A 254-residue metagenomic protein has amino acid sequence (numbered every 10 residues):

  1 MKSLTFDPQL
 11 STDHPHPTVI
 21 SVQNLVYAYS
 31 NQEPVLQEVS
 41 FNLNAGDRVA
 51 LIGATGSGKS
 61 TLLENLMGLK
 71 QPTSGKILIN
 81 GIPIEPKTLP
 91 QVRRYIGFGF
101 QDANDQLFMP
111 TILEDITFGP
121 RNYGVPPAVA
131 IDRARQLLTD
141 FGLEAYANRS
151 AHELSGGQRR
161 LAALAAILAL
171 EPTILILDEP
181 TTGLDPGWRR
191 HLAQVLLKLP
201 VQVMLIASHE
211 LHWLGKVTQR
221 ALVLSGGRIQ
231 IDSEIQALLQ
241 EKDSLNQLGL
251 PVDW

Functional and structural regions predicted by a protein language model:
M67: Helix-to-loop junction immediately C-terminal to a conserved catalytic motif
G75-P83, V92: Conserved ABC transporter NBD signature motif
A128-Y146: Conserved ABC ATPase "signature" region
S150-L154, Q158: Conserved ABC ATPase signature
L175-D178: Catalytic Walker B motif of ABC-type/P-loop ATPase nucleotide-binding domains
S208-H209: H-loop/switch region of ABC-family ATPase nucleotide-binding domains
R228-L250: Conserved beta-strand-loop-alpha-helix hinge in the C-terminal portion of ABC ATPase nucleotide-binding domains
